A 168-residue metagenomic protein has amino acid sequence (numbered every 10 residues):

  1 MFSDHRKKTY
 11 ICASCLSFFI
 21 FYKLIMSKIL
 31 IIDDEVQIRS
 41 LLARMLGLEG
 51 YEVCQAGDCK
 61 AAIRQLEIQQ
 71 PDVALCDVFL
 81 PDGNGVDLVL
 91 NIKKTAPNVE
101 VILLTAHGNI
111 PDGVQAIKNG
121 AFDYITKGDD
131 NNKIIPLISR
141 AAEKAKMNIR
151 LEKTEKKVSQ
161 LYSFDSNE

Functional and structural regions predicted by a protein language model:
D33, D77, T105: Active-site residues of response regulator receiver
V36-C54: Two-component/phosphorelay signaling modules centered on CheY-like receiver
R39, P81, T105, N109: The feature encodes the CheY-like receiver
G50-C59, Q65: Short hydrophobic/Thr-rich beta-strand motif most characteristic of the beta2 strand and flanking loop of CheY-like
D58, N84-D87: Acidic catalytic/metal-coordinating carboxylates
Q69-L75, L80: Active-site beta3 strand of CheY-like receiver
E155-E168: AAA+ ATPase active-site-proximal loops
